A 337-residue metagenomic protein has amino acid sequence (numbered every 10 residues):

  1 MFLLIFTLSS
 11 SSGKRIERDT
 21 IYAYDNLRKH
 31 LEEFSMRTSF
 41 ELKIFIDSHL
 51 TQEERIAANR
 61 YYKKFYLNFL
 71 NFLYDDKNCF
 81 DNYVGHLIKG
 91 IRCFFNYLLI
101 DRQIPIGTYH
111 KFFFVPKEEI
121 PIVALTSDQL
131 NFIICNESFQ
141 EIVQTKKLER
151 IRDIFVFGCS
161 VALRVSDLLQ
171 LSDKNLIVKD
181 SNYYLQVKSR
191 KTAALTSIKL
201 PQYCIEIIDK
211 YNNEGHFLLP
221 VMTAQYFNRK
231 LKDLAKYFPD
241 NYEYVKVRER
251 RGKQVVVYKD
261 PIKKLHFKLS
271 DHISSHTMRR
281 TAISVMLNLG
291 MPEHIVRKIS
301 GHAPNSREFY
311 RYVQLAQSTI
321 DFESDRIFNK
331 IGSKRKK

Functional and structural regions predicted by a protein language model:
M1-D76: Basic/aromatic-enriched alpha-helical hairpins
N26-F40, D76-H110, R164-S166, D233-L234: N-terminal DNA-binding recognition helix of tyrosine site-specific recombinases/integrases
F40-Q52, Y97-V123, V245-V255: Short, charged hinge/linker segments at domain and secondary-structure junctions
K64, N68-D76, K117-E149: Long, amphipathic, Lys/Arg-enriched alpha-helical "connector/arm" segment
N96-I106, G158-S181, H294-I295: Short, charged phosphate-coordinating catalytic segments
A124, S189, A193, S300-R326: Catalytic-site neighborhood detector that most strongly recognizes the C-terminal catalytic loop/helix of tyrosine
E141-Q144, E214-F217, K232-K298, H302: Short, basic (Lys/Arg/His-rich) helix/loop patches that form interaction surfaces in the mid-to-C-terminal regions
Q170-D209: Conserved tyrosine-mediated DNA breakage-rejoining catalytic core shared by Y-recombinases
